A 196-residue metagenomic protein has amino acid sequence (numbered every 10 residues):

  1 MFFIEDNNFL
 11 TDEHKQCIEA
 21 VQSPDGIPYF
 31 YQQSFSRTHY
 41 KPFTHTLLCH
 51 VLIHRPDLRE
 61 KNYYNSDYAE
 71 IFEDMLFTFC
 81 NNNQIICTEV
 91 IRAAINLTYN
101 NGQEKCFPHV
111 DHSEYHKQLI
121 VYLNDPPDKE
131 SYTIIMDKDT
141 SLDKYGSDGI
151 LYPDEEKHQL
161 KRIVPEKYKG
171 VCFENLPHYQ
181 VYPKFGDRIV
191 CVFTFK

Functional and structural regions predicted by a protein language model:
M1, I134, F193-K196: Double-stranded beta-helix
M1-I86: Non-heme Fe(II)/2-oxoglutarate
I27-Y31, P127, T194: Tryptophan-centered motif/residue detector
L48, L52, I95, Q180 (+1 more regions): Short beta-strand element of the conserved SAM-dependent methyltransferase core
A69, E73, F77-C191: Catalytic core of non-heme Fe(II) oxygenases with the double-stranded beta-helix
